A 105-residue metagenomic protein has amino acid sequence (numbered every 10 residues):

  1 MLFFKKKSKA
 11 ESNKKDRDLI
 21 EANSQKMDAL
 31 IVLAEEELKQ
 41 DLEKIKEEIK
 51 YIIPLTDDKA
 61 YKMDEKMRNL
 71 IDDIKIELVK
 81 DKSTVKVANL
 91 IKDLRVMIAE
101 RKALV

Functional and structural regions predicted by a protein language model:
M1-Q25, A29-V32: Transmembrane helical hairpin unit
K9, D16, I53-T56, A60: Amphipathic alpha-helical coiled-coil segments and their boundaries
D16-I20, L38, M63-R68: Short amphipathic alpha-helical heptad-repeat segments
Q25-I53: Acidic, Ser/Thr-rich low-complexity segments on the non-lumenal side of membrane proteins
K59-V105: Alpha-helical oligomerization segments
